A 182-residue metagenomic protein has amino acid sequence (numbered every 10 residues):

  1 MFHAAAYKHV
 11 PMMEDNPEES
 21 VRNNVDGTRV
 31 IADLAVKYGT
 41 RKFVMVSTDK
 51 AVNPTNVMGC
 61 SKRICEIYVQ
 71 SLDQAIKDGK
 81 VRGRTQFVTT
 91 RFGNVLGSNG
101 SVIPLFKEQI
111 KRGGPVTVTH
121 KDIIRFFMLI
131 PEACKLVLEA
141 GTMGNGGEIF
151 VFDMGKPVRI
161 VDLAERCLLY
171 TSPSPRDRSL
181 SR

Functional and structural regions predicted by a protein language model:
H3, Y7-I67, S71, K77: Conserved Rossmann-fold NAD(P)-dependent oxidoreductase catalytic core, especially the SDR/UDP-sugar
V57, R63-F150, G155-I160, A164-L169: NAD(P)-dependent short-chain dehydrogenase/reductase
Y170-D177: Conserved small/polar residues in nucleotide/adenosyl-binding loops
S179-S181: N-terminal low-complexity segments that are often proline-rich with Ser/Thr-Pro
